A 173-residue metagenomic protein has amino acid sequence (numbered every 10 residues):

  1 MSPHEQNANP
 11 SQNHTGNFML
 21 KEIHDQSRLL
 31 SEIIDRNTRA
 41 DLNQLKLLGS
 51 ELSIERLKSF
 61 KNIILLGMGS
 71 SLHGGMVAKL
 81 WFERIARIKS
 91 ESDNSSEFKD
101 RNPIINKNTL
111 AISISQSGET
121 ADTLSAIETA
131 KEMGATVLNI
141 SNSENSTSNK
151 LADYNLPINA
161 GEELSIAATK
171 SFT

Functional and structural regions predicted by a protein language model:
M1-F60: Cofactor-/ligand-binding subdomain signature composed of acidic, glycine-rich, tryptophan-containing flexible loops
K58-T173: Glycine-rich phosphate-binding loops that contact phosphosugars or nucleotide phosphates
